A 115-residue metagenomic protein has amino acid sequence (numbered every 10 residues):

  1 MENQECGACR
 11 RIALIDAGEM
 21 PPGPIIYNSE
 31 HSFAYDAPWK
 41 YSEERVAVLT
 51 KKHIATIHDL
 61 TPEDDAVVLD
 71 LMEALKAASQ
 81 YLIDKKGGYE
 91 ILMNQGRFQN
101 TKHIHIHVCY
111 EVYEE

Functional and structural regions predicted by a protein language model:
M1-E115: HIT superfamily nucleotide-processing domains
